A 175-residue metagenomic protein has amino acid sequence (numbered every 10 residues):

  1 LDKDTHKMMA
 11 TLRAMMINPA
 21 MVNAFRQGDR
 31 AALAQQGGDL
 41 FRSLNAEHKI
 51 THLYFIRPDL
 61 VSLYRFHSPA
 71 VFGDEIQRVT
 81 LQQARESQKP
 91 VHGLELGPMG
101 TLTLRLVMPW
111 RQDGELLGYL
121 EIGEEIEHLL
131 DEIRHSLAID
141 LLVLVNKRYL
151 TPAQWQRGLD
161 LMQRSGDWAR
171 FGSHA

Functional and structural regions predicted by a protein language model:
L1-M8, A46-P69, G158-H174: N-terminal short leaders/motifs
L1-Q27, A31-A32, D39-T51, K89-P90 (+2 more regions): Juxtamembrane extracytoplasmic/periplasmic/luminal helical "stalk" adjacent to the first N-terminal
K3-A10, W110, Y119, H128: An N-terminal domain-start capping segment
N23, A31-A32, E86, A153-D160: Polar/charged alpha-helical tracts
L33, G73-Q77, M162-W168: Short, structured secondary-structure boundary patches
G38, R42-G123, D131-I133: Extracytoplasmic/periplasmic ligand-binding sensor regions of membrane-associated signaling proteins
H128-A175: Intrinsic low-complexity, intrinsically disordered coil/linker regions enriched in small/polar and charged residues
